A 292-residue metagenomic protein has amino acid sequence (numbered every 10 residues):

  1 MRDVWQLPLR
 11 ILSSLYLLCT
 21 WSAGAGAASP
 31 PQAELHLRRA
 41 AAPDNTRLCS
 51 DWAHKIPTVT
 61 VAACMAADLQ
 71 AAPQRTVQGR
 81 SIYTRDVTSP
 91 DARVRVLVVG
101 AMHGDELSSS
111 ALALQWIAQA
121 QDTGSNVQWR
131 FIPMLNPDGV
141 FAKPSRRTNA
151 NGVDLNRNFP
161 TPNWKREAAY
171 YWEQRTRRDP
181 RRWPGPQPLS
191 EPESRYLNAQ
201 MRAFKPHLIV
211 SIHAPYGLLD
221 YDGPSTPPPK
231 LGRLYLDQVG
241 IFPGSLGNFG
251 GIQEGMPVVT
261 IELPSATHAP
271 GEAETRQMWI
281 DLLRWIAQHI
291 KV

Functional and structural regions predicted by a protein language model:
R2-L12: Bacterial N-terminal signal peptides that target proteins for export
L12-T20: Bacterial N-terminal signal peptides
A25-A27: Boundary at the C-terminal end of the N-terminal hydrophobic targeting segment
S29-I82: Short glycine- and acidic-rich boundary segments immediately preceding or forming the N-terminal edge of structured
T84-A92: Short beta-strand-to-loop junctions in surface cap/lid or active-site-entrance loops
R93-L97, E106-Q115, Q121-V239: Active-site/substrate-binding loop(s) of hydrolase catalytic cores
M102, L135, A214, L263-A266: Active-site metal-binding loops of divalent metal-dependent hydrolases
L218-G223, K230-G232, G244-V292: Active-site-adjacent mobile loop/cap segments within catalytic or ligand-binding domains
